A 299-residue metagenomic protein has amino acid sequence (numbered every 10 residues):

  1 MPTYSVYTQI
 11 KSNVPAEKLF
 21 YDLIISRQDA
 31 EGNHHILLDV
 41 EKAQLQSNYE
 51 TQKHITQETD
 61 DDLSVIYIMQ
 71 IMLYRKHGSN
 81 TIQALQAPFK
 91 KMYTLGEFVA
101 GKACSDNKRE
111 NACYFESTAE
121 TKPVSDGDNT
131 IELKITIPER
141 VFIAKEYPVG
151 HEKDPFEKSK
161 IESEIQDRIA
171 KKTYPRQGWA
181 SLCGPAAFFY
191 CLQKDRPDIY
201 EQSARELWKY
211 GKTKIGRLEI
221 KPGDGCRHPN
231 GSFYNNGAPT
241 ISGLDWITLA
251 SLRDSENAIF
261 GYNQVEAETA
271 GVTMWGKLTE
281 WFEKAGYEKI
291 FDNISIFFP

Functional and structural regions predicted by a protein language model:
P2-V6: Structural beta-strand segments of beta-rich domains
Y7-F20: Structural motif
D22-S26, M72: Beta-strand signatures of extracellular beta-sandwich domains
S26-N33, K76-G78: Change "in extracellular beta-sheet-rich domains … of secreted and cell-surface proteins" to "in beta-sheet-rich domains
N33-N48, A87-A100: Solvent-exposed serine/threonine-rich low-complexity stretches and specific carbohydrate-binding patches
I55-L85: Eukaryotic beta-sheet cores, primarily in C2 and C2-like/PH beta-sandwich modules
K76-T136: C2-type phospholipid-binding modules
T136-E266, F282, E288-D292, P299: Active-site nucleophile-adjacent alpha helix/oxyanion-hole segment immediately C-terminal to the catalytic cysteine
